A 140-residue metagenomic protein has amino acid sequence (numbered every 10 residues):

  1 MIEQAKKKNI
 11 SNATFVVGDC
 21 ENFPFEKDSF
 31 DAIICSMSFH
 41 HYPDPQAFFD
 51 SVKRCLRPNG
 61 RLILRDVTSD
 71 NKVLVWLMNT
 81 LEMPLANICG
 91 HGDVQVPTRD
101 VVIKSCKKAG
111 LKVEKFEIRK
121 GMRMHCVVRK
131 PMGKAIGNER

Functional and structural regions predicted by a protein language model:
M1-N22: Class I SAM-dependent methyltransferase SAM/SAH-binding core
I10, P43, R57: Short conserved AdoMet
V16, I34, I63: Conserved Rossmann-like nucleotide-binding pocket used by diverse enzymes that bind dinucleotide cofactors
E21-A32: A short acidic, Gly/Pro-enriched loop at the edge of an enzyme's catalytic core that lines a small-molecule cofactor
A32-P45: A short SAM/SAH-binding and catalytic strip from SAM-dependent methyltransferases
Q46-P58: A short glycine-rich, Lys/Arg-flanked "PGG" loop and its adjoining helix->strand segment in the class I
I63-A109, E114-C126: C-terminal alpha-helical "lid/dimerization" subdomain adjacent to the S-adenosyl-L-methionine
C126-R140: C-terminal lobe and adjacent flexible extensions of AdoMet/dcAdoMet transferase-like proteins
